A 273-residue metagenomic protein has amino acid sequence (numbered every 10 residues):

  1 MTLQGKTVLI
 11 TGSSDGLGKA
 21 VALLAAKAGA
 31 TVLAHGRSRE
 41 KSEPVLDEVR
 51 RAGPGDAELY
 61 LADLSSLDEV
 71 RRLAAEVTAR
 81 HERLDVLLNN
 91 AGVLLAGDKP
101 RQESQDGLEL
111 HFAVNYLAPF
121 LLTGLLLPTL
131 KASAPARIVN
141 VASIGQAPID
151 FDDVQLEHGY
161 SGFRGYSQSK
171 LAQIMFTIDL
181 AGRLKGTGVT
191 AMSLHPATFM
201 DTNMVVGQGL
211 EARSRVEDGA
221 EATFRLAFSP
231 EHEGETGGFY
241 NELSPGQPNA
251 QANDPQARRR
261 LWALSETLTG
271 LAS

Functional and structural regions predicted by a protein language model:
T2-L33: Canonical Rossmann dinucleotide-binding motif of NAD(H)/NADP(H)-dependent dehydrogenases/reductases, specifically
A28-P44: Conserved glycine-rich Rossmann-like NAD(P)H-binding loop of the short-chain dehydrogenase/reductase
R39, Y60-A75: The beta1-alpha1 cofactor-binding region of Rossmann-like NAD(H)/NADP(H)-dependent oxidoreductases
R51-D56, E76-N89, L95-E103: A glycine-rich helix->loop->beta "capping" turn within Rossmann-like NAD(P)(H)-dependent oxidoreductase domains
G92-F112, K131-T187, H195-L210: Catalytic loop of short-chain dehydrogenase/reductase
T123-G124, I178: A short, exposed helix-loop element centered on a Lys and neighboring polar residues
L210-R259, A263, T267: C-terminal helical subdomain
